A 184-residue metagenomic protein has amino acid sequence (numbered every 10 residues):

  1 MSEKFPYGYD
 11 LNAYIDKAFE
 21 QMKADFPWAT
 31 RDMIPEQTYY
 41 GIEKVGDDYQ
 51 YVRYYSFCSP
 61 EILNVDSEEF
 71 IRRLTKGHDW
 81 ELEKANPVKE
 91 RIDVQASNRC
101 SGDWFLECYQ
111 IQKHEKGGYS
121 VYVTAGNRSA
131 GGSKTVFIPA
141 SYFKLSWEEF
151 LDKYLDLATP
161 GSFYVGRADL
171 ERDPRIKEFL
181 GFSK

Functional and structural regions predicted by a protein language model:
M1-F5, K76, K84-R91, R175-K184: Short intrinsically disordered terminal tails
F5-P6, L11-A13, Y40, S101 (+2 more regions): Residue-level signal for functionally critical sites in structured catalytic/ligand-binding pockets
G8-I15, S67, W147: Generic alpha-helical secondary structure
L11-F26: Short, non-transmembrane alpha-helical segments in secretory-pathway proteins
F26-D169: Acidic, low-complexity, intrinsically disordered interaction modules
P160-K184: Acidic, proline/glycine-rich low-complexity IDRs
